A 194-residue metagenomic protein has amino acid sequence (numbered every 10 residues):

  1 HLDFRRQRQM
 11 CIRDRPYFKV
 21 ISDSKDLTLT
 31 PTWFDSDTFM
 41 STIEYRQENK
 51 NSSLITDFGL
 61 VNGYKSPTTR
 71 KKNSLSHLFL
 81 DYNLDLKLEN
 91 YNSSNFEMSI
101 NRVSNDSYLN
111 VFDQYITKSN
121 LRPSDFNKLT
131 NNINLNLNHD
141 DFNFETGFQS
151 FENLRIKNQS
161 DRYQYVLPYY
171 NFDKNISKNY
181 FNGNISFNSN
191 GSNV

Functional and structural regions predicted by a protein language model:
R5-Q9, R13-V194: Outer-membrane beta-barrel proteins and related beta-barrel translocases across Gram-negative bacteria
